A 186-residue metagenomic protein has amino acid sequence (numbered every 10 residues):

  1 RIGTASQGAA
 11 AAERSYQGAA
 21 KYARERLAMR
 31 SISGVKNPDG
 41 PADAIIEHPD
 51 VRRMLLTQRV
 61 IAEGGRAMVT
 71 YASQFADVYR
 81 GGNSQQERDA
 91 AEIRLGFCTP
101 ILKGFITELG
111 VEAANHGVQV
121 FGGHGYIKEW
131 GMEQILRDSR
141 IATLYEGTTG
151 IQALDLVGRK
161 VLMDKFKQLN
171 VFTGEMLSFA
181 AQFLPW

Functional and structural regions predicted by a protein language model:
R1-W186: Flavin-dependent oxidoreductase catalytic core characteristic of acyl-CoA dehydrogenase/oxidase-like enzymes
